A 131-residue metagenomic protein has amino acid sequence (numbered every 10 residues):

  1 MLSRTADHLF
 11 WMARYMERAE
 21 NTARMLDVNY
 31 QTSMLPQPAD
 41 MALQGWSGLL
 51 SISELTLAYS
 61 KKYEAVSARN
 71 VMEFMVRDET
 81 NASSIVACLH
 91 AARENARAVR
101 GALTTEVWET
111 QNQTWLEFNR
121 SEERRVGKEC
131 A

Functional and structural regions predicted by a protein language model:
M1-A131: Alpha-helical transmembrane segments and their helix-helix packing motifs
